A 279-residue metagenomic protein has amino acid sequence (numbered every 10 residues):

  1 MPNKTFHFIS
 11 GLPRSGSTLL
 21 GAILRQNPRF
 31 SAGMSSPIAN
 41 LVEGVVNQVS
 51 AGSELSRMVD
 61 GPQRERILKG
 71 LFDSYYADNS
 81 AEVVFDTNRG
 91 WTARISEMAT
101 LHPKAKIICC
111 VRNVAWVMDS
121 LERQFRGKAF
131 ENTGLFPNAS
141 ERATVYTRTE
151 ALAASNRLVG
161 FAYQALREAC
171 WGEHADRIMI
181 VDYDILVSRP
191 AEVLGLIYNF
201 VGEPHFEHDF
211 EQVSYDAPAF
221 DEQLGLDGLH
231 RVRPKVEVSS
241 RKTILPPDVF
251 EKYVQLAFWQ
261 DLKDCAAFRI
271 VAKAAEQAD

Functional and structural regions predicted by a protein language model:
M1-H7, L152-S155, Y163, R167-E173 (+1 more regions): PAPS-dependent sulfotransferases, especially Golgi type II membrane carbohydrate sulfotransferases
M1-L71, D78, R126-K128, F220 (+2 more regions): PAPS-dependent sulfotransferase catalytic core
I9-G11, V84-T87, C109-V111, I180-D182: Short beta-strand segments
G16-F30, M98-H102, I180-H205: PAPS/PAP-binding and catalytic site of the sulfotransferase fold
T18-G21, N40-V42, T92-I95, A115-S120 (+2 more regions): Short catalytic/ligand-binding loop motif for oxyanion handling, primarily in non-cytosolic enzymes, centered on
P62-D78, D119-F200: PAPS-dependent sulfotransferase catalytic domain
L71-E97: Glycine-rich phosphate-binding loop used to anchor ATP phosphates in small-molecule kinases, encompassing both
T87, M98-Q124: Conserved phosphate-donor/acceptor-positioning beta-strand/loop module used by diverse small-molecule
